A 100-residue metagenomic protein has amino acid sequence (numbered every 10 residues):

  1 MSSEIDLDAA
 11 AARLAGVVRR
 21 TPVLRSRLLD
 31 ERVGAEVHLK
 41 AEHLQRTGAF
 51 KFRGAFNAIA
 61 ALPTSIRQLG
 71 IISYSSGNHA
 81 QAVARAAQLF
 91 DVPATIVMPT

Functional and structural regions predicted by a protein language model:
M1-T100: PLP-dependent amino-acid enzyme catalytic core
